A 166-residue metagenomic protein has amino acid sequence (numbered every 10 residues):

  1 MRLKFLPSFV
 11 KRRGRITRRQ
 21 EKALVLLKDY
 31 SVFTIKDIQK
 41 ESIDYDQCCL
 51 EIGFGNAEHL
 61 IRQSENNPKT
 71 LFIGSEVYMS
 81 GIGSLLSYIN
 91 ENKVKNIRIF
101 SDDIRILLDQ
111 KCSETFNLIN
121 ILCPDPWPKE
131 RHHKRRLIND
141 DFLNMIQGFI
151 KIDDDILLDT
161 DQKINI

Functional and structural regions predicted by a protein language model:
M1-C48, E58-E65: S-adenosyl-L-methionine
G53-G55: Class I SAM-dependent methyltransferase "Motif I" SAM/SAH-binding loop
T70-I73: Short beta-strand element of Class I
Y78: Conserved SAM/SAH-binding beta-strand->alpha-helix loop
I82-G83, I166: Short alpha-helix immediately C-terminal to the canonical SAM-binding loop
L86-S113: S-adenosyl-L-methionine
D109-L118, C123: A short acidic, Gly/Pro-enriched loop at the edge of an enzyme's catalytic core that lines a small-molecule cofactor
I138-D155: A short glycine-rich, Lys/Arg-flanked "PGG" loop and its adjoining helix->strand segment in the class I
